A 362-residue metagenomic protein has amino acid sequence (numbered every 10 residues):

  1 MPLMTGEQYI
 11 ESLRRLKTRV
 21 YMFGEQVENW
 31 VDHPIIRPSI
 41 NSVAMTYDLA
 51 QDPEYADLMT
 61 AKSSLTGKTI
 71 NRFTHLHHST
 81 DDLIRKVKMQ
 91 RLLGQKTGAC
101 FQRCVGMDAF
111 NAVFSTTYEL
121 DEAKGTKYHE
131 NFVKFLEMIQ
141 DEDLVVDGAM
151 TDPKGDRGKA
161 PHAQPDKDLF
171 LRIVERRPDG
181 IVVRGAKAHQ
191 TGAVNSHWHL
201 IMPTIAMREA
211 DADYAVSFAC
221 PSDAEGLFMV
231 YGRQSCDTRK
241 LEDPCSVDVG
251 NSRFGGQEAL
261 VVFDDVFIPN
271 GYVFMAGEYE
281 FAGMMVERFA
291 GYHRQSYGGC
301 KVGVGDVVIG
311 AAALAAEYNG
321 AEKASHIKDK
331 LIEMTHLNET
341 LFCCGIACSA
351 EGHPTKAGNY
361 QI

Functional and structural regions predicted by a protein language model:
M1-L49: N-terminal-proximal low-complexity accessory segments that begin disordered and transition into the first
T5-R15, F274-G277, G299-A311: Acidic, low-complexity proline/glycine-rich segments
N41-D57, V216-A219: Acidic, aromatic-enriched beta-alpha/helix-loop junctions
S42, K134, M138-D141, V145 (+1 more regions): Alpha-helical scaffold segments in carbohydrate-active enzymes
D48-V146: Internal helix-loop-helix
G148, P153-C300: FAD-binding core of flavoproteins
S296-P354: Extended amphipathic alpha-helical segments enriched in small hydrophobics
G358-I362: Long, low-complexity C-terminal extensions of enzymes
